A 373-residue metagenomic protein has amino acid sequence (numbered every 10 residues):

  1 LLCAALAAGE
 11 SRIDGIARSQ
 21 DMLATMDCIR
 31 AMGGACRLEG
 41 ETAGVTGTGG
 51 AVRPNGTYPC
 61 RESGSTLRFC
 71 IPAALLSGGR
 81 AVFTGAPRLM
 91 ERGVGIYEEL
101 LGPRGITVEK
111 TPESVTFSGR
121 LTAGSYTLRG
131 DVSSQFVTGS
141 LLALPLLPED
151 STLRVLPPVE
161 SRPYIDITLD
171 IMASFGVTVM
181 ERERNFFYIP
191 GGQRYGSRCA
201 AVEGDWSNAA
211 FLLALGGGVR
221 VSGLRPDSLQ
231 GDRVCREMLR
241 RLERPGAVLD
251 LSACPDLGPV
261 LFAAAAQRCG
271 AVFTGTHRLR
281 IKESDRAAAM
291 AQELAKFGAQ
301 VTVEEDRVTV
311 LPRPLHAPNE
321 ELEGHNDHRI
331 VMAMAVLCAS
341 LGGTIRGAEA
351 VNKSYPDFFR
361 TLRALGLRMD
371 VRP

Functional and structural regions predicted by a protein language model:
L1-P373: Short, structured segments at the rim of ligand-binding sites
